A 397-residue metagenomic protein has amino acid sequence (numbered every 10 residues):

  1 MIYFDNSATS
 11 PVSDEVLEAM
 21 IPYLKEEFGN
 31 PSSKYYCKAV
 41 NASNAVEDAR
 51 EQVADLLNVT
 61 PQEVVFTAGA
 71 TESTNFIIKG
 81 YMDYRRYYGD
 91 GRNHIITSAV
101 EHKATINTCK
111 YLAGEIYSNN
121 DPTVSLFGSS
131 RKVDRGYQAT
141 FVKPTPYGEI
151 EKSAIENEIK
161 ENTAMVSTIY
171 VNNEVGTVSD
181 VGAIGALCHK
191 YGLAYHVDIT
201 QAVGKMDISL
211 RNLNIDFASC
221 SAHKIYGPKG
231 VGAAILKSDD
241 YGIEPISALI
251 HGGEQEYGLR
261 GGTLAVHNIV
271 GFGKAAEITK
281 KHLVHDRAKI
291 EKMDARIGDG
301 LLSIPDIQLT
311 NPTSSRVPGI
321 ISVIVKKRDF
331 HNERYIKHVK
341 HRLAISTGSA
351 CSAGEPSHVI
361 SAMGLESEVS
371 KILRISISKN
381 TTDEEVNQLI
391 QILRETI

Functional and structural regions predicted by a protein language model:
M1-I397: Pyridoxal 5′-phosphate
